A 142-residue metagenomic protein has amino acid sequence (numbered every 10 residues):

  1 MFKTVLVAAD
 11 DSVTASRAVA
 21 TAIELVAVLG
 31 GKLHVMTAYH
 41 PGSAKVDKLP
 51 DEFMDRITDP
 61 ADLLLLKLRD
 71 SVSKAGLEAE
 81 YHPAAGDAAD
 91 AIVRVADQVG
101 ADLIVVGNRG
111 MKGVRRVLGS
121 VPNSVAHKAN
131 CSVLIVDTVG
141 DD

Functional and structural regions predicted by a protein language model:
M1-R17, K128-D142: Intrinsically disordered or low-complexity boundary/linker segments at protein termini and domain junctions
K3-L49, D55: Small/aliphatic-rich secondary-structure junction motif
M36, E80-A84, L134: General small-molecule cofactor/ligand-binding pocket signal
T37-Y39, G107-R109, D137-T138: Short secondary-structure boundary segments
E52-L63: A short acidic, glycine-rich active-site loop that binds or catalyzes chemistry on phosphate/adenosine moieties
D70-I104, D141-D142: Structural beta-alpha unit
V106-H127, D142: Glycine-rich, Arg-bearing micro-motifs that act as flexible, cationic patches
